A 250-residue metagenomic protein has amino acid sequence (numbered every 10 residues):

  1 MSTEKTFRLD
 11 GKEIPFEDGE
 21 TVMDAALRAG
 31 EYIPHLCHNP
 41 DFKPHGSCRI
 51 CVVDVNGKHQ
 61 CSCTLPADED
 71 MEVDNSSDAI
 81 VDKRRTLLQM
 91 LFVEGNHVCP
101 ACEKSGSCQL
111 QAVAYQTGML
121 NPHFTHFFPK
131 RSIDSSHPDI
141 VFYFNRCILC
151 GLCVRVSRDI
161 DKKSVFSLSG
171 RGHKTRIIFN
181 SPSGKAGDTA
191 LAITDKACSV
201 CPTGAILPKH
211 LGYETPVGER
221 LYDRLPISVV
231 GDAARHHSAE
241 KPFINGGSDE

Functional and structural regions predicted by a protein language model:
S2-K12: Eukaryote-biased recognition of intrinsically disordered, low-complexity regulatory segments
T6, T21, T203: Ser/Thr-centric signal marking residues that sit in or immediately flank functional binding/regulatory motifs
F7, V53, I206: ABC nucleotide-binding domain "signature motif"
G11, C37-P40, F142, A186: A structural connector/turn signal
I14-E69: N-terminal cofactor/phosphate-binding cores enriched in small/glycine residues, especially glycine-rich loops such as
R49-I50, K58-E250: Fe-S ferredoxin-like electron-transfer domains and their immediately adjacent linker/connector regions across
